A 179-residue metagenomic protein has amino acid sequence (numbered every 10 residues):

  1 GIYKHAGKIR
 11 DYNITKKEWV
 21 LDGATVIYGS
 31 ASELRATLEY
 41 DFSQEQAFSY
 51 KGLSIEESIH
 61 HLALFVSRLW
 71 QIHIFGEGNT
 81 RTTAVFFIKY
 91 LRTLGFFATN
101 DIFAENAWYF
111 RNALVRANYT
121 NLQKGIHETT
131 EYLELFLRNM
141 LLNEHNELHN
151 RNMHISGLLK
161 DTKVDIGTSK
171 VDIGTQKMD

Functional and structural regions predicted by a protein language model:
G1-D179: FIC/Doc superfamily catalytic core
